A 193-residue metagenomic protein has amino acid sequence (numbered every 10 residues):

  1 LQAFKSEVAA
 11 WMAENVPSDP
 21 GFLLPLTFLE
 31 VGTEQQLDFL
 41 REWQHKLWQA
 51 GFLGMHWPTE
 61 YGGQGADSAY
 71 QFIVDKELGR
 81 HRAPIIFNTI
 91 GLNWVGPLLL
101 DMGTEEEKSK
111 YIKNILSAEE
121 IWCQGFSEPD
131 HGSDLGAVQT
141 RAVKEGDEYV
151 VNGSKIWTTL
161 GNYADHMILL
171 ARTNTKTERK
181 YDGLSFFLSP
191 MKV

Functional and structural regions predicted by a protein language model:
L1-T89, E106, K110-S117: Amphipathic, small/basic residue-rich leader segments at the start of a protein or domain
A50, H81-P84, L116-I121, E145-D147 (+3 more regions): Short coil/turn connectors at secondary-structure junctions
E60, S127-H131, I156-W157: Short, solvent-exposed loop/turn elements at beta->coil junctions and helix N-caps that rim active or binding pockets
F87-E106, G132: N-terminal glycine-rich flavin-associated loop
A118-F126, L170: A short, Trp-centered hydrophobic/proline-enriched beta-strand micro-motif
H131-D134, Y149: Hydrophobic, small-residue-rich alpha-helical packing segments that form membrane-like cores
T140-V143: A structural signal for short hydrophobic beta-strand segments in well-ordered beta-sheet cores
E148, N152-V193: A short core secondary-structure module
